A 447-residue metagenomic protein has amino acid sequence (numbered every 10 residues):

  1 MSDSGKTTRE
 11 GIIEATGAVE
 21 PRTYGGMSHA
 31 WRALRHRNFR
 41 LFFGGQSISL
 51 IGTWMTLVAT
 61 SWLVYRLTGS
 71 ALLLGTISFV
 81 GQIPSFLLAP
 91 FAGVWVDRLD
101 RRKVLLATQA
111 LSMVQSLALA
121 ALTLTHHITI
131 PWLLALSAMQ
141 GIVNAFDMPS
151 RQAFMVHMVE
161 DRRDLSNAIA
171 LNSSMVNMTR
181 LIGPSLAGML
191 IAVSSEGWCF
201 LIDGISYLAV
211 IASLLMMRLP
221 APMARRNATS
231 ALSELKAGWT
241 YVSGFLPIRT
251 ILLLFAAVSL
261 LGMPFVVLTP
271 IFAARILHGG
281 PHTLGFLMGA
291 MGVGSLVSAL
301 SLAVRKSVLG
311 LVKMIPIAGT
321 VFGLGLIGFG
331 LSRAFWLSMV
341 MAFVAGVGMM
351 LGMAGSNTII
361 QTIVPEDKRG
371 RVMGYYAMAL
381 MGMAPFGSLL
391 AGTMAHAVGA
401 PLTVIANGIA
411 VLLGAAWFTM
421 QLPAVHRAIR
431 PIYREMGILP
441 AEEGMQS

Functional and structural regions predicted by a protein language model:
D3-E10, I77, L87-F91, R98 (+6 more regions): C-terminal transmembrane bundle of multi-pass solute transporters/carriers
E14-F39, L219-L253, G437-M445: Juxtamembrane intracellular "pre-TM" segments in multi-pass secondary transporters
Y24-P84, T240-M291: Helix-loop boundary and gating motifs at the non-cytosolic
R40-L57, V80-V96, D100-Q115, W132-A192 (+6 more regions): Substrate-agnostic recognition of the 12-TM MFS/MFS-like secondary transporter fold
S61, S116-T123, A187, I191-A192 (+8 more regions): Structural signal for membrane-spanning alpha-helices in multi-pass inner-membrane proteins, emphasizing helix cores
S61-L67, A120-T125, I182-I202, R275-I276 (+1 more regions): Transmembrane alpha-helix termini and helix-breaking/packing motifs in multi-pass membrane transporters
T68, D100, L122-T123, H127 (+1 more regions): Helix-breaking motifs and short loop linkers at transmembrane-helix boundaries and internal kinks in secondary membrane
A153, H157, F200-S230, V308 (+1 more regions): Helix-loop junctions on the cytosolic side of multi-pass membrane transporters, especially the intracellular loop
